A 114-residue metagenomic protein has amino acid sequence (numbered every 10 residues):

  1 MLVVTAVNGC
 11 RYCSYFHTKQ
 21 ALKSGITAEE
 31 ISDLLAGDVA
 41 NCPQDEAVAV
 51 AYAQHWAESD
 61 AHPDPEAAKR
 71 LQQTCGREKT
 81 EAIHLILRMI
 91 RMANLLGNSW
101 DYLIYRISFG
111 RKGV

Functional and structural regions predicted by a protein language model:
M1-V114: Hydrophobic alpha-helical segments
